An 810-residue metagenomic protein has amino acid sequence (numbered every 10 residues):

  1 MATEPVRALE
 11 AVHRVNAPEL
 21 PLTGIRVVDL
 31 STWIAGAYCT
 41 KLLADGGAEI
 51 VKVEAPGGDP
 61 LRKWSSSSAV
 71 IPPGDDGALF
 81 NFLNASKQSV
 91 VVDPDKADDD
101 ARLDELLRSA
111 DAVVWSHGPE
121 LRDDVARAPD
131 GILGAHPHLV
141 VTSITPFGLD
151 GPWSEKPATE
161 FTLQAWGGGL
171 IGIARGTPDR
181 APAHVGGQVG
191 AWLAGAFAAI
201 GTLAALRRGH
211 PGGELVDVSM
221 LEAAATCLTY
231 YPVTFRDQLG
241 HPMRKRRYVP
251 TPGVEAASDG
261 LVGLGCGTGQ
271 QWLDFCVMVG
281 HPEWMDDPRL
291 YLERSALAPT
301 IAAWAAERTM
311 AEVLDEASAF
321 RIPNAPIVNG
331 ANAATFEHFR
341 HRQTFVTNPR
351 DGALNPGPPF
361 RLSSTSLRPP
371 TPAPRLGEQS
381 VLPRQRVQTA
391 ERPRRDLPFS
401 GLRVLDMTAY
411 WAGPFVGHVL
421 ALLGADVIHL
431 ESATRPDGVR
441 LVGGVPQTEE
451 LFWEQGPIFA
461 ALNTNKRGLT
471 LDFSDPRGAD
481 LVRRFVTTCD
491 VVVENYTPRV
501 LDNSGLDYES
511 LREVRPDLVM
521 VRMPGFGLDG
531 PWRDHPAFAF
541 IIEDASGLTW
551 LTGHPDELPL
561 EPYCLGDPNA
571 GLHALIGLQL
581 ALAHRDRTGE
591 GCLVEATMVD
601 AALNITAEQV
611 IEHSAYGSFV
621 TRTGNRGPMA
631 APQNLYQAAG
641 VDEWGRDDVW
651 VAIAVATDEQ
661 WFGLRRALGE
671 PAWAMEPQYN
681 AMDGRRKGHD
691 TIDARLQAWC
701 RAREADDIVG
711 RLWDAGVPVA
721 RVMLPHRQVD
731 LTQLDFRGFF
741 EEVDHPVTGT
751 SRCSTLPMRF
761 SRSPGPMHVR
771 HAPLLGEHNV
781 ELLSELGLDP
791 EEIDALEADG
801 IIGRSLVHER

Functional and structural regions predicted by a protein language model:
A2-G212, R236, A303, A311 (+6 more regions): N-terminal helix-loop segment corresponding to the beta1-alpha1 unit of nucleotide/adenylate-binding folds
G57, P146-G148, M220-T226, D259 (+8 more regions): Glycine-rich beta-alpha junction loops
F80, P242-R247, P252-G253, R350-A353 (+7 more regions): Short Gly/Pro-enriched turn/cap motifs at secondary-structure boundaries
P182-L193, M243, V249-P252, L261-G263 (+7 more regions): A short glycine-threonine-serine/GTX helix/turn-capping micro-motif
A205-P242, P326, G330, A581-N625 (+1 more regions): Substrate-binding/catalytic subdomain of NAD(P)-dependent oxidoreductase enzymes
R246, P250-F320, N324, A331 (+3 more regions): Aromatic-enriched alpha-helical interface/lid elements that frame and gate functional surfaces
D286-A298, V328-E337, A353, M675-K687 (+2 more regions): Short linear loop/turn motifs
A319-P370, D714-H768, H808: A glycine-rich dinucleotide-binding beta-alpha-beta segment and adjacent secondary-structure elements that constitute
